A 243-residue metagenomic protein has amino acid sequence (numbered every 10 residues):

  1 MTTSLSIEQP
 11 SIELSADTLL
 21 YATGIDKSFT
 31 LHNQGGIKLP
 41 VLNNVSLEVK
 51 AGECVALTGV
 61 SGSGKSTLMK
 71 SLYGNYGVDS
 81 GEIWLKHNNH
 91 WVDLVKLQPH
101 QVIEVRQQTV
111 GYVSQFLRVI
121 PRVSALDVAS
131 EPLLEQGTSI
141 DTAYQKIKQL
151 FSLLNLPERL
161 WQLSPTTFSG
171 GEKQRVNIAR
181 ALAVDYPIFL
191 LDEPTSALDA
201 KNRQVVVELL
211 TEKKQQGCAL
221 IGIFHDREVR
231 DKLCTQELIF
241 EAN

Functional and structural regions predicted by a protein language model:
Y73: Helix-to-loop junction immediately C-terminal to a conserved catalytic motif
E82-E104: ABC ATPase NBD Q-loop/coupling interface
F116, V123-L134: Q-loop/switch helix immediately C-terminal to the Walker
T142-R159: Conserved ABC ATPase "signature" region
S164-F168, E172: Conserved ABC ATPase signature
I178: Hydrophobic anchor residue at the start of the ABC signature
A181-L182: ABC ATPase C-loop
F189-D192: Catalytic Walker B motif of ABC-type/P-loop ATPase nucleotide-binding domains
